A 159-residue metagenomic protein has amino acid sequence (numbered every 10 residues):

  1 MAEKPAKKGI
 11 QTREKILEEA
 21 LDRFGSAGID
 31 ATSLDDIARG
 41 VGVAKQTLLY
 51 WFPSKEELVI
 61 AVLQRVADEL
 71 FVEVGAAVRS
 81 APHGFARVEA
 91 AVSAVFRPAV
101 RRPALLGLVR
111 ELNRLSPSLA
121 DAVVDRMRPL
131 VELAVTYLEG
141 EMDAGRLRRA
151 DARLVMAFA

Functional and structural regions predicted by a protein language model:
K4, I60-A90, V131-Y137: Amphipathic alpha-helical linker/stalk segments
Q11-K15, E19, R23-E57, A61: Helix-turn-helix
S26-D30, A81, R102, A144: Short coil/turn segments at alpha/beta junctions that flank glycine-rich nucleotide-binding fingerprints
F52, E111-S116: Short helix-capping/turn signature of helix-turn-helix
A61, G75-A104, A152-A159: Hydrophobic alpha-helical connector segments
D68-F71, G75, R101, S118-A144 (+1 more regions): Amphipathic alpha-helical packing segments from all-alpha helical-bundle domains
G107-R110, D121-A122, A150: Short, hydrophobic secondary-structure boundary micro-motifs
